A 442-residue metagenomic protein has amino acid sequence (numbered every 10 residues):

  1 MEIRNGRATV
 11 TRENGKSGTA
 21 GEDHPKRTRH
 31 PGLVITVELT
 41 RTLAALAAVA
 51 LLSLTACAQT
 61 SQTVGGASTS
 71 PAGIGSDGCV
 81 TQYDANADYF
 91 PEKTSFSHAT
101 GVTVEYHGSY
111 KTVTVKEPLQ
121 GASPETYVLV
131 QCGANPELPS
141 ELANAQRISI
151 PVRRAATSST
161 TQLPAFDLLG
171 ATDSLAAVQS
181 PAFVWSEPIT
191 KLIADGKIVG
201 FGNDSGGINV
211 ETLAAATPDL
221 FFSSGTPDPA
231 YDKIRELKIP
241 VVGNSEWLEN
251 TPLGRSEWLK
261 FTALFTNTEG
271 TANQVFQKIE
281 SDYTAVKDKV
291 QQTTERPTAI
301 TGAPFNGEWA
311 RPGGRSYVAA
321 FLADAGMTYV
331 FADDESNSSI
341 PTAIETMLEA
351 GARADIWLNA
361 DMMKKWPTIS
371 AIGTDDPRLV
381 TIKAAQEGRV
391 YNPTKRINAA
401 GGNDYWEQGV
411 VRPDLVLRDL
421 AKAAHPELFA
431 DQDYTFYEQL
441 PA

Functional and structural regions predicted by a protein language model:
M1-I3, V10, V34-V37: Short hydrophobic transmembrane-like helices used for membrane targeting/insertion
E2-A8, K16-A20: Intrinsic disorder/low-complexity segments enriched in small, polar and charged residues
T9, K26, G32, S61-V64: Compositionally biased, intrinsically disordered low-complexity segments enriched in polar/proline residues
G15-G18, E22-L46: Bacterial N-terminal signal peptides that target proteins for export
A48-L51: Conserved ATP-binding/catalytic motifs of P-loop helicase motor domains
S53-A56: C-terminal motif of bacterial Sec signal peptides marking the signal peptidase cleavage site
A58-A442: N-terminal ligand-binding lobe of clamshell/alpha-beta domains
